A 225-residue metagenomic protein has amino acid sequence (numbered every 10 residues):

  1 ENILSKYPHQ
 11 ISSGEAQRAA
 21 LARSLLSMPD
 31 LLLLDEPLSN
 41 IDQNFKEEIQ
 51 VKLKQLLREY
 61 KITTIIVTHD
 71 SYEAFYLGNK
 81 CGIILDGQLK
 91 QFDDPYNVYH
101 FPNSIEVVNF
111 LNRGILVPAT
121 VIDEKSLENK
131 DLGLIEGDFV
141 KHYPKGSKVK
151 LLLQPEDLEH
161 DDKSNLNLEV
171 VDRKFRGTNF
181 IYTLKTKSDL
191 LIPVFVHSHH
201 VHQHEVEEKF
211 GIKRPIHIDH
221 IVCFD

Functional and structural regions predicted by a protein language model:
E1-E106: ABC ATPase nucleotide-binding domains
S12-S13, L111, P118, R176: Short glycine-rich loop/turn motifs that provide flexible caps or phosphate-binding loops at active sites
I62-I65, L116, N179: Secondary-structure boundary/capping residues
H100-D123, L152: C-terminal boundary and immediately downstream tail of ABC-type ATPase nucleotide-binding domains
G114, K125-D225: Non-catalytic connector elements of ABC transporters
